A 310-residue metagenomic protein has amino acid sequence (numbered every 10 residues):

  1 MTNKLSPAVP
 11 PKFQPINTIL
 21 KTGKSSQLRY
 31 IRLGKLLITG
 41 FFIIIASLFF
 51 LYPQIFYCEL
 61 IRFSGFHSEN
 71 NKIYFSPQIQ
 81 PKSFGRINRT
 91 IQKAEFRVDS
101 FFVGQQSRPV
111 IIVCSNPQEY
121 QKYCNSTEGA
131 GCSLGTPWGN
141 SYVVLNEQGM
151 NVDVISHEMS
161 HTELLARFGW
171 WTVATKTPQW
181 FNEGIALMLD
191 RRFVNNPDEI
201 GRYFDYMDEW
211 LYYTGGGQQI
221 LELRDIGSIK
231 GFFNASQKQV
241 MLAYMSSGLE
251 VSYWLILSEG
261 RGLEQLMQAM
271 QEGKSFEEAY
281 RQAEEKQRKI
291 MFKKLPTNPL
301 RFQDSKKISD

Functional and structural regions predicted by a protein language model:
M1-S68, T297-D310: N-terminal low-structure segments adjacent to metalloprotease catalytic domains across cellular compartments
A8-F13, G169-W171, F232: Short, flexible active-site loops
P11-Q14, P81-G85, R89, Q118 (+4 more regions): Generic alpha-helical secondary structure signal
S26-I44, Q92-G104, Q121-P137, N182-E199 (+1 more regions): Charged, low-complexity, helix/coiled-coil-prone segments
F42-I55, I111-E119, N140-L145, R202-W210 (+2 more regions): Short, mixed-charge, low-aromatic patches
C58-V173, P178, F276: Juxtacatalytic substrate-recognition/specificity segment
F84, N88-E95, D99, S156-H157 (+4 more regions): Extracytoplasmic/secreted envelope proteins and their assembly/folding machinery, especially bacterial periplasmic
V173-S247, I256-D310: Acidic/His/Gly-enriched intrinsically disordered linker/tail segments that often contain short helix/coil "MoRF-like"
